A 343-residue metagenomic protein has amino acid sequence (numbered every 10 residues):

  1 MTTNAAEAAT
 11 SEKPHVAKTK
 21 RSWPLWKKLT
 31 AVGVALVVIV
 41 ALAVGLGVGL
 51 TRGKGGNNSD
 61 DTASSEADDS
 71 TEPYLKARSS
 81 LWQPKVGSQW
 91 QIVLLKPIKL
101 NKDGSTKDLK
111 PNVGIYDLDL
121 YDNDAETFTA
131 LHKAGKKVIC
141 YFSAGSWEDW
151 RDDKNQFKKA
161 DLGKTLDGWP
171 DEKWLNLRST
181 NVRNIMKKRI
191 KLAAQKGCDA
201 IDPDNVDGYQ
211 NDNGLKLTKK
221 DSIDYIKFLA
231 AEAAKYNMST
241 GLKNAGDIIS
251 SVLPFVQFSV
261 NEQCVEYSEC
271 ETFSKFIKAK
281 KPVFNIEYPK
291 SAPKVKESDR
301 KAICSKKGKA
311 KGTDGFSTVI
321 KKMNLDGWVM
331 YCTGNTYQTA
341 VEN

Functional and structural regions predicted by a protein language model:
M1-W26: Intrinsically disordered, low-complexity terminal tails of fungal membrane proteins
V16-S22, G53-S65: Extracellular Ser/Thr-rich, low-complexity/disordered mucin-like segments
K20-S22, L36, L46, N237: A general, composition-driven signal for non-globular sequence regions
W26-L29, N58-N343: Glycan-processing catalytic domains of CAZymes
K27-S59: Alpha-helical transmembrane segments in eukaryotic/viral proteins
